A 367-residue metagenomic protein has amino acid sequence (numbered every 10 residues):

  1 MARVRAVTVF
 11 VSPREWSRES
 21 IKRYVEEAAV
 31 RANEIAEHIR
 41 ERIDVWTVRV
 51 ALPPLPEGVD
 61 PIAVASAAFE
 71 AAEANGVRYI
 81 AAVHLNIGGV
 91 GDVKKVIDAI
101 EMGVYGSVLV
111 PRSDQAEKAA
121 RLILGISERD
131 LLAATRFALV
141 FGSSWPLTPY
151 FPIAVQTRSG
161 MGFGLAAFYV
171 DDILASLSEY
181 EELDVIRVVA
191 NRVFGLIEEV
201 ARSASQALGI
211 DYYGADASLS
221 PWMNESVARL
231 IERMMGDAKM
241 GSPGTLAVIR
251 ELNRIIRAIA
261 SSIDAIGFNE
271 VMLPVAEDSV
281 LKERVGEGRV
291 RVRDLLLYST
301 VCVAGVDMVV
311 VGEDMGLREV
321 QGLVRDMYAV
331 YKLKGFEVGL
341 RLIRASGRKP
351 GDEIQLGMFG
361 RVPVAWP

Functional and structural regions predicted by a protein language model:
M1-P367: Anaerobic metallocofactor- and corrinoid-dependent redox/one-carbon enzyme cores, especially those from methanogenesis
